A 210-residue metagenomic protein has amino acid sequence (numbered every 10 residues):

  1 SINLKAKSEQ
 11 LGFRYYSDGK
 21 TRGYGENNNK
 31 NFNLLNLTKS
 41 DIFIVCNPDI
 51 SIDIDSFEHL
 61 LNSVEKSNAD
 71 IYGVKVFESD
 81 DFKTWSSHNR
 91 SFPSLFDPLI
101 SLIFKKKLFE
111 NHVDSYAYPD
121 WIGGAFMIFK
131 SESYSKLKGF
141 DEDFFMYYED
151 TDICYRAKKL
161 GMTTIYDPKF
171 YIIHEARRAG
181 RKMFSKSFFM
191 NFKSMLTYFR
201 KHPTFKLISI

Functional and structural regions predicted by a protein language model:
S1-K20, T38: Acidic donor-binding segment of Leloir-type glycosyltransferases
D18-T38: Glycine-rich, basic loop-to-helix element that forms the pyrophosphate-binding segment of sugar-nucleotide handling
N27-N28, D55-H59, D150: Acidic donor-diphosphate engagement hotspot in glycosyltransferases and nucleotidyltransferases that stabilizes
K39-S51: Short beta-strand-to-loop acidic/aromatic patch adjacent to the donor-nucleotide binding site
I54-S87: Conserved donor NDP-sugar-binding/catalytic core segment of glycosyltransferases
F92-P119: Short, flexible, basic/aromatic active-site loop/helix in glycosyltransferases
D120-G139, D143-Y171: A short, conserved alpha-helix in the catalytic core of glycosyltransferases
Y155, K159-I210: Active-site-adjacent helix/loop segment of glycosyltransferases that harbors family-specific signature motifs
